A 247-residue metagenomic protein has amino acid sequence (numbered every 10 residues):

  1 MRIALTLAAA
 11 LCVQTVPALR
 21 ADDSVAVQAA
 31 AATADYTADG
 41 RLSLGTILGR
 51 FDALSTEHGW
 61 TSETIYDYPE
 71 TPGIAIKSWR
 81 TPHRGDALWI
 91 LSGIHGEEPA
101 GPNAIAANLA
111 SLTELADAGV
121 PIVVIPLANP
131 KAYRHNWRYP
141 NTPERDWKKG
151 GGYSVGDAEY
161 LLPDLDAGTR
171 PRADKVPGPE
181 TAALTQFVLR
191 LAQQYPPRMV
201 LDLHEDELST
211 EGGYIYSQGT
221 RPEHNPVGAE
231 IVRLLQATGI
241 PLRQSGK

Functional and structural regions predicted by a protein language model:
A4-Q14: Bacterial N-terminal signal peptides
V16-R20: Sec/Tat signal peptide C-region and signal peptidase I cleavage site
D22-A75, P197: Short glycine- and acidic-rich boundary segments immediately preceding or forming the N-terminal edge of structured
D35-R41, I94-H95, R170-K175: Second-shell loop/turn segments in exported
I76-G85: Short beta-strand-to-loop junctions in surface cap/lid or active-site-entrance loops
G85-A87, P99-I105, T113-A229: Active-site/substrate-binding loop(s) of hydrolase catalytic cores
D86-I94: Short beta-strand element of the alpha/beta-hydrolase
V227-G246: Short, flexible loop segments at boundaries between secondary-structure elements
